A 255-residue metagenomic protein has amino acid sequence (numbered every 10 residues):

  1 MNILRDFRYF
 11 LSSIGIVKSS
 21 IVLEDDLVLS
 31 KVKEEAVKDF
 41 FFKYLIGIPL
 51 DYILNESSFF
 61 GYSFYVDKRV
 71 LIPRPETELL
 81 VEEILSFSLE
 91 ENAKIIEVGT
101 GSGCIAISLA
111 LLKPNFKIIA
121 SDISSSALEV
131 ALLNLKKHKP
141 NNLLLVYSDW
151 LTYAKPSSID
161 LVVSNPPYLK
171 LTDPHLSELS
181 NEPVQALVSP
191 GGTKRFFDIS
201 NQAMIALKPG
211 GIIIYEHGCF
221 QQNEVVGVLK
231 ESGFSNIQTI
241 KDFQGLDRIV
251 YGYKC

Functional and structural regions predicted by a protein language model:
M1-F7, L11: Non-catalytic nucleic-acid substrate-recognition regions in nucleic-acid-modifying enzymes
S12-F87: Conserved AdoMet
S63, K117, N142-L144, S235-Q238: Conserved beta-strand segments of alpha/beta enzyme cores
P73, G101, L246: Short glycine/threonine-rich catalytic loop with a Thr-x-Gly-x-Asp
L79-H175, D198: Conserved SAM/SAH cofactor-binding pocket of Class I
P166-R195: Mobile active-site "lid"/loop adjacent to the S-adenosyl-L-methionine
G192-Y253: Conserved Class I SAM-dependent methyltransferase catalytic core
